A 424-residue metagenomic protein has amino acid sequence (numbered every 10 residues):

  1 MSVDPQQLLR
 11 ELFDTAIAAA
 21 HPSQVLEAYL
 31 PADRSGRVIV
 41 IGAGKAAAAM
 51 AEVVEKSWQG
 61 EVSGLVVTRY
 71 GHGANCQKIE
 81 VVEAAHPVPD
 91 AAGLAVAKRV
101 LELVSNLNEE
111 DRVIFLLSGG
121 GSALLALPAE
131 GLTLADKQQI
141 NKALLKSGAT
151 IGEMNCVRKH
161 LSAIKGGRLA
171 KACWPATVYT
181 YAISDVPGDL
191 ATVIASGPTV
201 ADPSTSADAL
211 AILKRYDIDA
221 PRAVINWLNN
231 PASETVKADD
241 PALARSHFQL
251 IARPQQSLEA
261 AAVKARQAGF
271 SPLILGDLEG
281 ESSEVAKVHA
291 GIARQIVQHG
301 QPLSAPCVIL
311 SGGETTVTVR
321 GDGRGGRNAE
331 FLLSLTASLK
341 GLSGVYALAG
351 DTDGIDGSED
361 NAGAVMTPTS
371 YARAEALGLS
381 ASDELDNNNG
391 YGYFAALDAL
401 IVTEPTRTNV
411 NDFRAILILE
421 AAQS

Functional and structural regions predicted by a protein language model:
M1-I41, A49-M50: An N-terminal, well-structured beta->alpha segment
V53-V62, K78-E80, S105, P128-Q139 (+4 more regions): A glycine- and small-aliphatic-rich helix-loop capping segment at beta-alpha/alpha-beta transitions that lines
T68-E109, G152, V157-R158: Glycine-rich oxoanion-binding loops at beta->alpha junctions
S105-V193, P198-A201, G378, D386-N389 (+4 more regions): Glycine-rich, mobile lid/loop segments that gate access to catalytic sites or pores
L132-T150, D202-D217, G321-A347: Gly/Ser/Thr-rich active-site loops/lids in small-molecule metabolic enzymes that frequently grip phosphoryl groups
A176-Y179, A201-V288: Accessory alpha-helical/coil subdomains and C-terminal extensions that flank or cap enzyme catalytic cores
G269-A349, S358: Active-site segments that bind and position negatively charged phosphate/pyrophosphate groups
L332-S424: Internal helix-turn-beta structural module
